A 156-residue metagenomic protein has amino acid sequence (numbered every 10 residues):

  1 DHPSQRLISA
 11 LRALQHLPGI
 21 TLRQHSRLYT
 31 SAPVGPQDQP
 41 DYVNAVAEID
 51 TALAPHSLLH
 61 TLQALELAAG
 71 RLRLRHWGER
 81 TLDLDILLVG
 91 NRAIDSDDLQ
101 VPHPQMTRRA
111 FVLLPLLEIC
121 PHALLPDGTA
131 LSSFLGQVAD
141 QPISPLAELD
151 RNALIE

Functional and structural regions predicted by a protein language model:
D1-S4: Short acidic, Gly/Ser-rich segments with clustered Asp/Glu that frequently serve as metal-coordination loops in enzyme
L7-A54: Short, surface-exposed acidic-centric catalytic microdomains
P33-Y42, L53-L59, Q63-E156: Flexible, gly/pro- and Lys/Arg-enriched active-site loops
